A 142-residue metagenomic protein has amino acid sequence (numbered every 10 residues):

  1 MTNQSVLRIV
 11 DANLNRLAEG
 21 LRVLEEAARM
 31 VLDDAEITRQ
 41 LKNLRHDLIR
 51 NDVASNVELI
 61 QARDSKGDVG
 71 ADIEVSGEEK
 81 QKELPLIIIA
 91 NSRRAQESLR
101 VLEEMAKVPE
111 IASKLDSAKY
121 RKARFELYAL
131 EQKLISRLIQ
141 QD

Functional and structural regions predicted by a protein language model:
M1-L14, E19-D142: Structural preference for solvent-exposed beta-strand-turn elements and adjacent flexible terminal/loop segments within
